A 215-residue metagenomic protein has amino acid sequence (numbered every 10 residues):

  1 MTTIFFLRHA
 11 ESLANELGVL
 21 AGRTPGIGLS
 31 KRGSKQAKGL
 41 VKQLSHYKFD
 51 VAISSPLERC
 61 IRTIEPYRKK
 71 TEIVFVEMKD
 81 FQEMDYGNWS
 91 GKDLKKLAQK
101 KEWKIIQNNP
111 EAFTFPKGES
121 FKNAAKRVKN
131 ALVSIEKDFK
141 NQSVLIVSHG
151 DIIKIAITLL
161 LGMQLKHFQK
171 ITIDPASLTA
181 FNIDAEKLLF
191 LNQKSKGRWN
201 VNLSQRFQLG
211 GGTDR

Functional and structural regions predicted by a protein language model:
T2, E77, M84-K95, K137-S143 (+1 more regions): Acidic, low-complexity terminal tails and accessory targeting/binding regions of phosphate-metabolizing enzymes
T3-H9, I146-V147: Short, hydrophobic/glycine-enriched beta-strand segments
L7-T71: Active-site-proximal alpha-helix that buttresses catalytic centers in soluble enzyme cores
S12, I152-I153: Short active-site segment of divalent metal-dependent hydrolases/proteases that encodes the spacing between
A14, K70-R127, L189-L191: Phosphate-handling substructures
K38-K42, A125, K129-K137, I157: Generic structural signal for well-ordered alpha-helical scaffold segments
S54-S55, K126, V147-S148: Short beta-strand scaffold positions
P66, I155-L159: Active-site signature of alpha/beta-hydrolase-fold catalytic machinery across serine- and Asp/Cys-nucleophile hydrolases
